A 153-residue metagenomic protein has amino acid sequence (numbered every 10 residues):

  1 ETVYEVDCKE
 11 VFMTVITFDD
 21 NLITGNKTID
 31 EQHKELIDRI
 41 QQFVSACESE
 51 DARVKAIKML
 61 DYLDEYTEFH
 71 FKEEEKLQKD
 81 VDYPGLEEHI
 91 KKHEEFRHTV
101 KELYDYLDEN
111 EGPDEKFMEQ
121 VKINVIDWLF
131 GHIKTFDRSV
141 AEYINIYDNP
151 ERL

Functional and structural regions predicted by a protein language model:
K9-L153: Small-residue-biased structural context
